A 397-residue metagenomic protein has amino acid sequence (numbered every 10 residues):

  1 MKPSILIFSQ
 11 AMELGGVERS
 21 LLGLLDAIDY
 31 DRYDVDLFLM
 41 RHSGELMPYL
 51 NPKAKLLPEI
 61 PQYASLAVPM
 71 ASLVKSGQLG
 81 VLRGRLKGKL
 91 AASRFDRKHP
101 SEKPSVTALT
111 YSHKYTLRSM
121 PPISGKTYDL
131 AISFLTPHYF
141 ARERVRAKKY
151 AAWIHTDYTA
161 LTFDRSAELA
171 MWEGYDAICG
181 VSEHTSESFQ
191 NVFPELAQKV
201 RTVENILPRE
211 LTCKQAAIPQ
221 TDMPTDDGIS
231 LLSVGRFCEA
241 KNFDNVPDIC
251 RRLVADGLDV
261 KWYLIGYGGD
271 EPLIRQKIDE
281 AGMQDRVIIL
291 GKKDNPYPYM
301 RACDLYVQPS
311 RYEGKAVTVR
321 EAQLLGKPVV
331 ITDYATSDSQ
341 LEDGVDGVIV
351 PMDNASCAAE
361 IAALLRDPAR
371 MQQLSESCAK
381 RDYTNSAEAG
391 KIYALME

Functional and structural regions predicted by a protein language model:
E18-G23, I229, S233-R252, L258 (+1 more regions): A conserved mid-protein helix/loop that constitutes part of the nucleotide-sugar donor-binding site
A151-H155, T159, E173-Q215: Donor nucleotide-sugar binding/catalytic pocket of nucleotide-sugar-dependent glycosyltransferases
K292, R311: Aromatic "clamp/platform" in nucleotide-sugar-dependent glycosyltransferases that forms part of the donor/acceptor
Y306-V307: A short hydrophobic beta-strand element within the catalytic core of glycosyltransferases that build diverse glycans
E321, D333-G344, V348-I349: Short acidic/histidine- and often glycine-rich active-site loop of Leloir-type glycosyltransferases that engages
P328-T332: Short hydrophobic beta-strand element within catalytic cores of glycosyltransferases and related nucleotide-activated
D343-G344, V348-A355, A363-P368: Conserved acidic donor-binding segment of nucleotide-sugar-dependent glycosyltransferases
S356, R370-N385, K391-A394: A short, well-ordered alpha-helix in the C-terminal region of glycosyltransferases
